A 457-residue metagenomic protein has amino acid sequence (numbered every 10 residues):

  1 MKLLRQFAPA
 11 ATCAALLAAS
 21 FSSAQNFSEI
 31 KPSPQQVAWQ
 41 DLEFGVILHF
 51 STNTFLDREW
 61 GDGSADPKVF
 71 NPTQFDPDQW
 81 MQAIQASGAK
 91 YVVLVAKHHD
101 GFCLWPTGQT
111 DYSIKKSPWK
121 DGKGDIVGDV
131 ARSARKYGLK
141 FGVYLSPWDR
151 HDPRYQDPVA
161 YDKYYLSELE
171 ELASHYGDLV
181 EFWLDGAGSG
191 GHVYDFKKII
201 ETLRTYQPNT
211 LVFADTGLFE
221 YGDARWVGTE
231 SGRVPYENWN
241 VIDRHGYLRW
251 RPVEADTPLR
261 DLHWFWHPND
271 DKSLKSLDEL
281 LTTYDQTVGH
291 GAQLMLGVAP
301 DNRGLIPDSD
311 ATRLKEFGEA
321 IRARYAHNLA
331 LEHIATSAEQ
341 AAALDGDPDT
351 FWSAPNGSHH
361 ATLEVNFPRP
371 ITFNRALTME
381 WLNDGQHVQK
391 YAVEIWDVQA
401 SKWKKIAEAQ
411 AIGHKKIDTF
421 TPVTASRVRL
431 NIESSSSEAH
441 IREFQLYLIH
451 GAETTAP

Functional and structural regions predicted by a protein language model:
M1-A11: Bacterial N-terminal signal peptides that target proteins for export
P9-A19: Bacterial N-terminal signal peptides
A24-H359, E364-T372, L377-M379, N383-H387 (+8 more regions): Mature catalytic domains of secreted/periplasmic carbohydrate-active enzymes
I395-S401: Change "in extracellular beta-sheet-rich domains … of secreted and cell-surface proteins" to "in beta-sheet-rich domains
